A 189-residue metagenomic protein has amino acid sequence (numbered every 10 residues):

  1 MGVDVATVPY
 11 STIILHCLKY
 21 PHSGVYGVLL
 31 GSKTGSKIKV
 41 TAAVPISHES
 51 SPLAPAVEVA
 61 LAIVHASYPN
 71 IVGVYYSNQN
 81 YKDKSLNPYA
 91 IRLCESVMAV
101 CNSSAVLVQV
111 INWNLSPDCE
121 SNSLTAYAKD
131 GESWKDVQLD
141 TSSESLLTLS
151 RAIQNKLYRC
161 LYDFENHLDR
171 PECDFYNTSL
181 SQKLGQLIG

Functional and structural regions predicted by a protein language model:
M1-G73, S77-G189: N-terminal beta-strand/alpha-helix entry module and adjacent surface of metal-dependent catalytic domains
